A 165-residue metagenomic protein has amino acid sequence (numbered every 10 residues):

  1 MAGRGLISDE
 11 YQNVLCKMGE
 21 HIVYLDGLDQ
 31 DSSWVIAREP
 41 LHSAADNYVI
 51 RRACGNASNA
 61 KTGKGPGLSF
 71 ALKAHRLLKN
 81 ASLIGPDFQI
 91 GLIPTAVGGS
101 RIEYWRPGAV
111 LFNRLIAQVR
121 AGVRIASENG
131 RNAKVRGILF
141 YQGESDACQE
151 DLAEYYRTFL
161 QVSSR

Functional and structural regions predicted by a protein language model:
M1-R165: Cell-envelope and extracellular/periplasmic
